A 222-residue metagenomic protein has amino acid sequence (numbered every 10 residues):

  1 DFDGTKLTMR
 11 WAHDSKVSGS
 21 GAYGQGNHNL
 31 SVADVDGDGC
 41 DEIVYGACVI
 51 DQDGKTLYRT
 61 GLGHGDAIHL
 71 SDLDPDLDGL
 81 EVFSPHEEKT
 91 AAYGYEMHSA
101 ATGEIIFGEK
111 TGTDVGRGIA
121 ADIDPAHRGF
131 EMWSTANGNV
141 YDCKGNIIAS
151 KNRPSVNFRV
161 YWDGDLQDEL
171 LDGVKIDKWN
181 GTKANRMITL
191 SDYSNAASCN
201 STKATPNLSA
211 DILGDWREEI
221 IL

Functional and structural regions predicted by a protein language model:
D1-L222: Beta-propeller-forming repeat regions
